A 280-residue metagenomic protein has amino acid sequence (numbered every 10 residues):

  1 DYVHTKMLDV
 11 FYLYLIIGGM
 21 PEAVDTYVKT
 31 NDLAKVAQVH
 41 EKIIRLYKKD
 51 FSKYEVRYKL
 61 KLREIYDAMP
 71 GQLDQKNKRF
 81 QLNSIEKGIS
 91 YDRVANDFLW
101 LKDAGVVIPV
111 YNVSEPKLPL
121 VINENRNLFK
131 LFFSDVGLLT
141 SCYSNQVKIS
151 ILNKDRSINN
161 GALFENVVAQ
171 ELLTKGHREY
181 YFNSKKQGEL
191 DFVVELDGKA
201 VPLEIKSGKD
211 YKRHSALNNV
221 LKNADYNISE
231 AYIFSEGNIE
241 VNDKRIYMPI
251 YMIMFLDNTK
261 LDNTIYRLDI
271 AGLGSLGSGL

Functional and structural regions predicted by a protein language model:
D1-G19: Amphipathic alpha-helical segments of the small helical/lid subdomains adjacent to P-loop NTPase cores
Y2, L118, L217-V220: A generic local structural motif
L15, M20, V24-D197: Accessory nucleic acid-recognition modules appended to NTPase machines
Y181, P202-E204: Short catalytic-loop micro-motif centered on adjacent basic/acidic residues
E189-D191, L203, K212-S215: Extended, charge-rich C-terminal regions with high alpha-helical propensity
K199-V201, E230: Structural motif
S207-M248: Catalytic cores of nucleic-acid endonucleases
G237-L280: Domain-level recognition of nuclease-like catalytic cores that cleave nucleotide substrates
